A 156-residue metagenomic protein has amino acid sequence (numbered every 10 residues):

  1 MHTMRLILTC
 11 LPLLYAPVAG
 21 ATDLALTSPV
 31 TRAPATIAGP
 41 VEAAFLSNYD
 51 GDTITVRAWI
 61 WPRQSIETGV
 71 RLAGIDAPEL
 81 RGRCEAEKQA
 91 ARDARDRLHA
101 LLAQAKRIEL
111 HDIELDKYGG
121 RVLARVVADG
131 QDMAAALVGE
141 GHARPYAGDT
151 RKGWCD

Functional and structural regions predicted by a protein language model:
H2-D156: Small beta-barrel nucleic-acid-binding modules, primarily SNase/OB-fold domains and secondarily Tudor-like barrels
